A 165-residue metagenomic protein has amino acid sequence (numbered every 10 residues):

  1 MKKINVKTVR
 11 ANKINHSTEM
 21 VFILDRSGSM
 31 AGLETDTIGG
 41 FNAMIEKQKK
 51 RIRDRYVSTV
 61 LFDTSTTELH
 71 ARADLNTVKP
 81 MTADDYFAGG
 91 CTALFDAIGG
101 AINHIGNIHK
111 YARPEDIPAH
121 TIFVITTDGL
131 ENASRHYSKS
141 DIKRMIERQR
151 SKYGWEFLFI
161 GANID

Functional and structural regions predicted by a protein language model:
M1-D165: Acidic, low-complexity intrinsically disordered regions
